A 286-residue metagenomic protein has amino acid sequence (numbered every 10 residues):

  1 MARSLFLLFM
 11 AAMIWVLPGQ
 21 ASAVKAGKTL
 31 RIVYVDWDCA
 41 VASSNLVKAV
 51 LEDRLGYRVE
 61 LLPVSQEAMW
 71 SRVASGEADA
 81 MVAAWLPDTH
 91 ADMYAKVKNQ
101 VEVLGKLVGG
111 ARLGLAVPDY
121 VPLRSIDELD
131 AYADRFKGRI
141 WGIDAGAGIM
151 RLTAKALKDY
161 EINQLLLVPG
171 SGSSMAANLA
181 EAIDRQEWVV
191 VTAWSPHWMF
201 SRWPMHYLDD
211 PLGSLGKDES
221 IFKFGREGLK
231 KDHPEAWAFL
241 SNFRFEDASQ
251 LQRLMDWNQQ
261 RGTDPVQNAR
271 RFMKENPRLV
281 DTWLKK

Functional and structural regions predicted by a protein language model:
A21-I32, D130-K137, L279-K286: Immediate post-signal peptide segment of exported/extracytoplasmic ligand-binding proteins
V24-C39, Y57-L62, K137-W141, L240: Short, well-ordered beta-strand elements
W37-D38, R58-R72, L166-N178: Short helix-initiation/N-cap motifs at beta->coil->alpha
N45, V50, E67-M81, S173-W188: Short helices/loops that flank or line small-molecule/ion binding pockets
V47-G56, A131-L167, K274: Ligand-binding cleft/hinge of the Venus flytrap
V82-V97, E181-H206: A ligand-binding cleft/hinge motif common to bilobed small-molecule-binding domains
K98-G146: A conserved helix-loop-strand patch within extracytoplasmic ligand-binding domains of the periplasmic binding
R112-P122, E219-H233: A bilobed periplasmic-binding-protein/Venus flytrap-type ligand-binding module shared by bacterial periplasmic
